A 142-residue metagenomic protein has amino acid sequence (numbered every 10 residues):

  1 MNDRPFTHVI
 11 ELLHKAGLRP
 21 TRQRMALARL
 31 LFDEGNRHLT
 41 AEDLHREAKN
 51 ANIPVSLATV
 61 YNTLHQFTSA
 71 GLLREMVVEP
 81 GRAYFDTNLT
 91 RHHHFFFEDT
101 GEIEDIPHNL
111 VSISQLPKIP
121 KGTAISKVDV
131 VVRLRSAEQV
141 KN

Functional and structural regions predicted by a protein language model:
M1-D33: Intrinsically disordered, low-complexity serine/threonine- and proline-rich regulatory segments
A26-R29, D43, T59-N62: Amphipathic alpha-helical interaction segments
T40-N52: DNA-recognition alpha helix
V60-A70: Basic amphipathic alpha-helical segments that dock to polyanions
S69-N142: Non-DNA-binding regulatory cores of transcription-related proteins, predominantly C-terminal effector-binding
